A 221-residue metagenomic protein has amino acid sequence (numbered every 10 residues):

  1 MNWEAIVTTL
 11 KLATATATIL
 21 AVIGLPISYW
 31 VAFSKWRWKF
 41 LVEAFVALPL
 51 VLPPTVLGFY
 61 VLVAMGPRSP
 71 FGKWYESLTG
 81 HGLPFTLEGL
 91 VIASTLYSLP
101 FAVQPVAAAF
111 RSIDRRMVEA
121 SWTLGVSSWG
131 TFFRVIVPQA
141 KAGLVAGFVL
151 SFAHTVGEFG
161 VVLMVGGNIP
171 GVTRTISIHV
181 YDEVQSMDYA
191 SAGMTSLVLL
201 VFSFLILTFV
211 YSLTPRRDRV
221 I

Functional and structural regions predicted by a protein language model:
M1-A5, V165-F204, T208: Interhelical loop and adjacent transmembrane-helix boundary motif in polytopic membrane transport permeases
N2-V31: Transmembrane alpha-helix signature in integral membrane proteins
T18, V103-V106, F110, D114 (+1 more regions): Transmembrane alpha-helices
W30-V61, V118: Cytoplasmic-entry segments and transmembrane alpha-helices of multi-pass inner-membrane transporters
S34-V42, P70-F71, T86, R116 (+3 more regions): Membrane-helix interface segments
W38, P100, A107-V118, W122-V126 (+2 more regions): C-terminal transmembrane helix and the adjacent membrane-cytosol boundary/short C-terminal tail of inner/organellar
G58-T95, V165-I169: Membrane-interfacial helix termini and adjacent extracytoplasmic/periplasmic loops of multi-pass transporters
G66-P70, L144-D182: Non-cytoplasmic
